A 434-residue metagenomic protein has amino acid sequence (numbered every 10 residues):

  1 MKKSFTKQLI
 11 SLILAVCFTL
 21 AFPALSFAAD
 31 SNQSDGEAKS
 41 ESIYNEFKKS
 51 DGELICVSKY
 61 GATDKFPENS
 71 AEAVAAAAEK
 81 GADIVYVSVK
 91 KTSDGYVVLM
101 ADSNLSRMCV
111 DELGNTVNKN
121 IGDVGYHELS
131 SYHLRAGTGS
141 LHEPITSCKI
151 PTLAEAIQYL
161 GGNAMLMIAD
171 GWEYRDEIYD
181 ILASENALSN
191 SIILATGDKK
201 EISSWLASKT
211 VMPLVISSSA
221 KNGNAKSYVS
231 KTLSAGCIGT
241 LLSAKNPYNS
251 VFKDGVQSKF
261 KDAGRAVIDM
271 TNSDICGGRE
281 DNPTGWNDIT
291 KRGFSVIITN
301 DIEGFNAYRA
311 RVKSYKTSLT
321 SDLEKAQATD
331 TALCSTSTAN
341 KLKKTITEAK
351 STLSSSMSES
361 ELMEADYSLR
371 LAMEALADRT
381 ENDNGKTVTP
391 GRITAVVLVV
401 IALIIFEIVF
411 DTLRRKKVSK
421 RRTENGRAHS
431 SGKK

Functional and structural regions predicted by a protein language model:
M1-F5: N-terminal secretory signal peptides that target proteins for export/translocation
T6-F27, A395-D411: Sec-dependent N-terminal signal peptides of Gram-positive bacterial secreted proteins and lipoproteins
S11-L14, F27-S314: Phosphate-group recognition and catalysis centered on beta-loop-alpha active-site segments
C17, D30-S31, A328, S351 (+3 more regions): Short stretches within intrinsically disordered, low-complexity N-terminal or propeptide regions
K313-I393, V397-V399, L403-K416: Beta-rich interaction/scaffold domains
R414-K434: Cytoplasmic C-terminal tails of single-pass
